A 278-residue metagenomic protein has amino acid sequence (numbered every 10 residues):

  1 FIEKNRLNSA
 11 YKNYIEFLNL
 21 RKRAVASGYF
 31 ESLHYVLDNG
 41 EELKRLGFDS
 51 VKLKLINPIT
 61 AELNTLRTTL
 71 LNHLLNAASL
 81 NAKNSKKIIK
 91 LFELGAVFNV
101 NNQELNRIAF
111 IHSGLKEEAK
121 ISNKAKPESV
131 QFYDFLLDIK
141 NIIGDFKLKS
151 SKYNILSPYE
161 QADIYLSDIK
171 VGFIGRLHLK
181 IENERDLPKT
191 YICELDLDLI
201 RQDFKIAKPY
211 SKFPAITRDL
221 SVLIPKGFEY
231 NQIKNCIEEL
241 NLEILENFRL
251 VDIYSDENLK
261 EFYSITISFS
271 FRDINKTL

Functional and structural regions predicted by a protein language model:
F1, S122-L278: A carboxyl-terminal module marker
F1-F92, R218, S270-D273, L278: Extended, well-folded interaction surfaces typified by the phenylalanyl-tRNA synthetase beta subunit core
E3-R6, D38-K44, E62, N99-N101 (+4 more regions): Flexible loop/turn segments at secondary-structure boundaries
R6-F17, K44-V51, Q103-E104, Y153-K170 (+1 more regions): Short glycine/threonine-rich loop-to-helix capping motif typified by GTGT followed within a few residues by an Asp-Pro
R21, L75, G95, K140 (+1 more regions): Generic hydrophobic alpha-helical scaffold/packing signal
S32, L37, T68-S113, P188-D203 (+1 more regions): Conserved alpha/beta core surface patches that mediate binding of polyanionic ligands
S32-Y35, E41-L43, L63-L66, A82-K83 (+5 more regions): Short helix/loop capping segments that flank catalytic or ligand/cofactor-binding pockets
L53, N57, A96, N106-L115 (+2 more regions): Short beta-strand elements
